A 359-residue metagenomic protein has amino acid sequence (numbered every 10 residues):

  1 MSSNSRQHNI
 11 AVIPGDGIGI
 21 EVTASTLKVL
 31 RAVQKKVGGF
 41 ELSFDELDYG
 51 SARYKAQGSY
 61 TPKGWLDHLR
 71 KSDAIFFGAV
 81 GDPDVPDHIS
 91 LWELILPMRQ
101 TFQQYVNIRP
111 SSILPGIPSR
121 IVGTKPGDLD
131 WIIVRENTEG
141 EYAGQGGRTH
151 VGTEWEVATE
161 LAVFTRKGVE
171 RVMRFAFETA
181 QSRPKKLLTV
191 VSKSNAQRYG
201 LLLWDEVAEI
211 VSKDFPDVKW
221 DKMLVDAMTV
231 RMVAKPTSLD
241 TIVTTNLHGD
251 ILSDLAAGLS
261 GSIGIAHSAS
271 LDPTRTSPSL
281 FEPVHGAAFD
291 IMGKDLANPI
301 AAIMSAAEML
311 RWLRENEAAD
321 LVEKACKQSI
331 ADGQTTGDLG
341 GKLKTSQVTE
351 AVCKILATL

Functional and structural regions predicted by a protein language model:
A11-K28, A32-V33, V37, T153-D226 (+1 more regions): Glycine-rich phosphate/diphosphate-binding loop of Rossmann-like nucleotide-binding domains
D16-G19, D73, V134, A176 (+5 more regions): Buried hydrophobic positions in well-ordered alpha/beta secondary-structure cores of metabolic enzymes
T26, L30, A208, A302-L310 (+1 more regions): Buried hydrophobic packing segments
G39-K63, M232: N-terminal beta-loop-helix "entrance" segment that forms/cooperates in small-molecule cofactor or anionic ligand
S51-Y54, R231-Q334: Glycine-rich phosphate/nucleotide-binding loop
Y54-T159, L247: N-terminal glycine-rich phosphate/adenylate-binding segment common to multiple enzyme folds
G116, M223-V230: Short acidic loop-to-helix transition motifs that present clustered carboxylates
G144-V190, S194-R198, N316, L321 (+1 more regions): Glycine-rich phosphate/pyrophosphate-binding loop and the adjoining helix
